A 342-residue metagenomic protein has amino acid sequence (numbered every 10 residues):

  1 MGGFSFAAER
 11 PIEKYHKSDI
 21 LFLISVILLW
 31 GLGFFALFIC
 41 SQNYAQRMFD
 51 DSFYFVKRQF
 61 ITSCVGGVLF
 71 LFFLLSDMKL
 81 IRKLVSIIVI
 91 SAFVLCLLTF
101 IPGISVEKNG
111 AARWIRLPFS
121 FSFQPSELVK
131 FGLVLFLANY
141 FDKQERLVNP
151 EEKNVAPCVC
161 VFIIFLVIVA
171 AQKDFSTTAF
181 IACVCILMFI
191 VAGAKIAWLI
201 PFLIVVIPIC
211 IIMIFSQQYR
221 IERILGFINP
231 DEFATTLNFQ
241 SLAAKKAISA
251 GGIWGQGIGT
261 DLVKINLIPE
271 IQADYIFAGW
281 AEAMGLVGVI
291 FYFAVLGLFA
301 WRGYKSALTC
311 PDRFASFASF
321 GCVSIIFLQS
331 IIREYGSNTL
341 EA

Functional and structural regions predicted by a protein language model:
M1-Y15: Short, Lys/Arg-rich, polar N-terminal cytosolic tail immediately upstream of the first transmembrane signal-anchor
P11-V26: N-terminal membrane topogenic signal
S25-G31, A36-I39, F49-L237, A278-G336: Hydrophobic alpha-helical transmembrane segments of multi-pass inner membrane proteins, especially in bacterial systems
I39-Q42, D261: Short linear Ser/Thr-Pro motifs
S41, I248, G252, N338: Short, small-residue-rich loop/turn micro-motifs
N43-R47: Juxtamembrane/transmembrane-helix boundary motifs at the membrane-water interface
G226, P230-A273, F277, M284-G288: TM-adjacent membrane-interface loops and short helices in multi-pass inner/ER membrane proteins
G336-A342: Extracellular/periplasmic helix-loop-helix junctions in multi-pass membrane proteins
